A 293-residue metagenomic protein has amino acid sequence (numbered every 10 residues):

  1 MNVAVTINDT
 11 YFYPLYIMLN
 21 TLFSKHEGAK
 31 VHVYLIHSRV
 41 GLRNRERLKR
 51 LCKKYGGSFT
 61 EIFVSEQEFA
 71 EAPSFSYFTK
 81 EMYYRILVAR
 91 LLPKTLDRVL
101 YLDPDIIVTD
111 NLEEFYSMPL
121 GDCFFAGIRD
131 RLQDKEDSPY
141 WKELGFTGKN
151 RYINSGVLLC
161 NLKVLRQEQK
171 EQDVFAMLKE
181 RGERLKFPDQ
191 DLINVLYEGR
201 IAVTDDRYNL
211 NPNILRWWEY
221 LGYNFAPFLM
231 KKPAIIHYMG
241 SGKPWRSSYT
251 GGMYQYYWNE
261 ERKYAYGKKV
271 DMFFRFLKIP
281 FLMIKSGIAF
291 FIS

Functional and structural regions predicted by a protein language model:
M1, I7, C160-S293: A glycosyltransferase accessory/donor-loop signature
N2-V5, L22, H32-L35: Hydrophobic targeting segments
F12-H26: Histidine-anchored nucleotide/phosphate-binding helix
H32-R39, G127-R129: Short internal beta-strands
R50-L91: Active-site-proximal specificity loops/subdomain of glycosyltransferases
V99: Short aromatic/hydrophobic "clamp" motif used to bind/position activated sugar donors
L102: Catalytic metal- and UDP-sugar-binding loop of GT-A-like glycosyltransferases, i.e., residues flanking the conserved
I106-E143: Conserved donor-nucleotide/metal-binding helix-loop-beta segment in metal-dependent transferases, i.e., the alpha-helix
